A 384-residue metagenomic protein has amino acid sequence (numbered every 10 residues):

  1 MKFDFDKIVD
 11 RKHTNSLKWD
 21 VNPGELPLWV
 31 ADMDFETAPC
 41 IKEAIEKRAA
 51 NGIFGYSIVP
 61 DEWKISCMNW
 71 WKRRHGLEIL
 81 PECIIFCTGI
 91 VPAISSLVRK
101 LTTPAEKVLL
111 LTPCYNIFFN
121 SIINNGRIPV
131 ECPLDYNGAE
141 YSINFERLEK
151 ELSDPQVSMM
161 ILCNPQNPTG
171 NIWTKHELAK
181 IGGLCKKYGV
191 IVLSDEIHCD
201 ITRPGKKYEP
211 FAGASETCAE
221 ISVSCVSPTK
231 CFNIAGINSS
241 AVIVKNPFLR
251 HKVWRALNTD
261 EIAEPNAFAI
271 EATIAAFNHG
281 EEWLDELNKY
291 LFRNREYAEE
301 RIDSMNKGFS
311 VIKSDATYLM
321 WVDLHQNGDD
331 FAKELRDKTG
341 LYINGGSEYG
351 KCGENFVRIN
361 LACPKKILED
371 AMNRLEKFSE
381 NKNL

Functional and structural regions predicted by a protein language model:
K2-G89, S96, A276-F277, K382-L384: N-terminal small-domain helix-loop-helix segment of the aminotransferase-like
E43, E216, E220-F292, E300-R301 (+1 more regions): Conserved core segment of the aminotransferase class I/II
F54-G183, D200-I201, Y208-A214: Conserved core of the PLP fold type I
L80-P81, K313-Y318, E354: Short Gly/Ser/Thr- and Asp/Glu-enriched loop/turn motifs at secondary-structure junctions
N125, K187-Y188, C218, T339 (+1 more regions): Helix C-cap/helix->beta junction micro-motif
I274, Y290-E299, S310-D323: Conserved glycine-rich beta-strand-loop-beta hairpin in the small C-terminal domain of fold type I
E334-I343, Y349-L384: PLP-dependent enzyme catalytic core of the Aspartate aminotransferase-like
